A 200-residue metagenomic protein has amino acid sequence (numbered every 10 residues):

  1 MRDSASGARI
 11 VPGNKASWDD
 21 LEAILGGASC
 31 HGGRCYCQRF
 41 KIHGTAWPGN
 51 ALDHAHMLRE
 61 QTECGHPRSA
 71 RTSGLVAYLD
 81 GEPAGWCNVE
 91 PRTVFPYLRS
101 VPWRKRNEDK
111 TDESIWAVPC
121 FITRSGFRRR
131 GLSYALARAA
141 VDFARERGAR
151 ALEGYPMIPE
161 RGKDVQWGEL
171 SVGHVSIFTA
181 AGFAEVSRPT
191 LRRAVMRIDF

Functional and structural regions predicted by a protein language model:
M1-W47: Conserved N-terminal entry element of GNAT/NAT acetyltransferase domains
C35-S73: Active-site rim helix/loop that mediates acceptor-substrate recognition in acyltransferases
P48, C64-T72, Y78, E82-R124 (+2 more regions): Conserved acyl-donor/pantetheine-binding loop and adjacent beta-alpha core of acyl/acetyltransferases and related
T72, L191-M196: Short hydrophobic/aromatic beta-strand or adjacent loop that forms the aromatic wall/cage of a ligand/substrate-binding
Y78-D80, R197-F200: Active-site beta-strand termini and strand-to-loop segments that position acidic
V118, L152-G154: Conserved hydrophobic beta-strand within the GNAT/NAT acetyltransferase core sheet that lines the active-site cleft
V118-T123, R129-E146: Conserved acetyl-CoA-binding loop-helix of GNAT-fold acetyltransferases
R145-R150, I158-R188: Conserved active-site alpha-helix within GNAT-family acetyltransferase domains
